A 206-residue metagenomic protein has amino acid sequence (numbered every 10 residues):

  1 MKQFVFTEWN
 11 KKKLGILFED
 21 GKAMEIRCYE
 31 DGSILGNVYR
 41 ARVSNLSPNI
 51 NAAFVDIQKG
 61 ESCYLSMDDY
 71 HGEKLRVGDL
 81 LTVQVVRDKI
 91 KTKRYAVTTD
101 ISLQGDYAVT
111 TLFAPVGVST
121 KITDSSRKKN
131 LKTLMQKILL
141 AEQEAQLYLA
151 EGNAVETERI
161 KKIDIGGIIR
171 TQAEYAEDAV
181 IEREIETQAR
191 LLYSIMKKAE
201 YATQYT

Functional and structural regions predicted by a protein language model:
M1-T206: Single-stranded RNA-binding surfaces
